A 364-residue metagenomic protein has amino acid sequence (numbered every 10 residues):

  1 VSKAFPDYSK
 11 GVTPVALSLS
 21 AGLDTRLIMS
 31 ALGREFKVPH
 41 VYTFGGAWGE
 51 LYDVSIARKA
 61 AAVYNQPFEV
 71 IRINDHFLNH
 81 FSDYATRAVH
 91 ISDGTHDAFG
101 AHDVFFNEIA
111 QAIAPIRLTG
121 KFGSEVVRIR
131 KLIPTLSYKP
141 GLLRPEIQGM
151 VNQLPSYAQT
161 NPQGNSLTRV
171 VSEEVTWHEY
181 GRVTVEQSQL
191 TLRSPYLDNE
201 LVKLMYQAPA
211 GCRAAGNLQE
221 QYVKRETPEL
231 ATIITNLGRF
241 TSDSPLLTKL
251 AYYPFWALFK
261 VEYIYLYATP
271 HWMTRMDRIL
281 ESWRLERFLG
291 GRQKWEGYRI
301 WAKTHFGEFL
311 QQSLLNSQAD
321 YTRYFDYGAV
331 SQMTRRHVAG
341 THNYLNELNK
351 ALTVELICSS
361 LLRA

Functional and structural regions predicted by a protein language model:
V1-P39: A phosphate-binding catalytic loop at a beta-strand-loop-alpha-helix junction that coordinates phosphoryl groups
G11-A16, L78-L132, G149-S194, Y344: Conserved adenosine/adenylate-binding substructure
L23-T25, A47-G49, D75-L78, F122-V126 (+5 more regions): Short, solvent-exposed loop/turn segments at secondary-structure junctions
H40-F44: Short internal beta-strands
V54, R58-V89, V126: A conserved beta-strand->alpha-helix junction
L118, S137-A364: Adenosyl-5′-phosphate
